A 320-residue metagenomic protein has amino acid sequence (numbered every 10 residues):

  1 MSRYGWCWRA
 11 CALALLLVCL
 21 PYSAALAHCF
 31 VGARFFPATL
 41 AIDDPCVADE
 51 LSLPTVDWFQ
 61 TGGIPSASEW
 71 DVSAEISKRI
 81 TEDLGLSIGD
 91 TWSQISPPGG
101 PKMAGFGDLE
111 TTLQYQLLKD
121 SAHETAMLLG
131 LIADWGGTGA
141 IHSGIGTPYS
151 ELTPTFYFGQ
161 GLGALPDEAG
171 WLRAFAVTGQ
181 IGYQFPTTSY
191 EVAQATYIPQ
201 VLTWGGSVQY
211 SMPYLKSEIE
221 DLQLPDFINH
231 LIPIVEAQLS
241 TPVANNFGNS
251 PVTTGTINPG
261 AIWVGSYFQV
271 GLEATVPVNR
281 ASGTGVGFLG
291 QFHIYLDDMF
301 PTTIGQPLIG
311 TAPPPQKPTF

Functional and structural regions predicted by a protein language model:
M1-A12: Bacterial N-terminal signal peptides that target proteins for export
A12-L16, P314: Short stretches within intrinsically disordered, low-complexity N-terminal or propeptide regions
L17-A25: C-terminal segment of classical bacterial N-terminal signal peptides
A27-F320: Transmembrane beta-barrel domains of Gram-negative outer membranes and organellar outer membranes
